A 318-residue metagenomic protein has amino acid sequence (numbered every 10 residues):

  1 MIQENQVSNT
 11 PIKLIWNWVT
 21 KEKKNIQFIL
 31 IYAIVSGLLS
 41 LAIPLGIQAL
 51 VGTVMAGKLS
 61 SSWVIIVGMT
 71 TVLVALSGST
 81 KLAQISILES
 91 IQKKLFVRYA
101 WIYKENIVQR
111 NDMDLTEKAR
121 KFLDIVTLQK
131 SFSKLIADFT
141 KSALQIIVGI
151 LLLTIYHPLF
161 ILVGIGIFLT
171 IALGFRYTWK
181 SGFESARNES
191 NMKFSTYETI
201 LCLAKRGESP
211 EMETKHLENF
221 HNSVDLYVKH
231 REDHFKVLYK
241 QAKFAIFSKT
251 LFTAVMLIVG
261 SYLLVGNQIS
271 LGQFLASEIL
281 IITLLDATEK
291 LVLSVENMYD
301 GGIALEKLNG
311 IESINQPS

Functional and structural regions predicted by a protein language model:
M1-A42, A56, S60-I66, Q84 (+9 more regions): Membrane-integrated ABC transporters
T20-K24, D112, R120-F132, I136 (+6 more regions): An intracellular "coupling" helix at the cytosolic face of ABC transporter transmembrane type-1 domains
I26-A83, T154-L162, N267-L271, L275: Transmembrane helix-loop-helix hairpins at lipid-water interfaces of multipass membrane proteins, especially the type-1
A33, G68-L73, D138-E189, I258-I269 (+1 more regions): Transmembrane helices of ABC transporter permease
L39, I43, V51, I125-G166 (+2 more regions): Hydrophobic alpha-helical transmembrane segments of ABC transporter permease domains
I43, I47-Q48, V74-D112, S133 (+3 more regions): Juxtamembrane helix-loop junctions of ABC transporter transmembrane domains
M69-K81, I167-I171, A242-F252, L271-L293: Hydrophobic alpha-helical segments in the permease module
E89, M192, M212, L284-S313: Cytosolic ends of transmembrane helices, especially the final helix of ABC transmembrane type-1 domains
